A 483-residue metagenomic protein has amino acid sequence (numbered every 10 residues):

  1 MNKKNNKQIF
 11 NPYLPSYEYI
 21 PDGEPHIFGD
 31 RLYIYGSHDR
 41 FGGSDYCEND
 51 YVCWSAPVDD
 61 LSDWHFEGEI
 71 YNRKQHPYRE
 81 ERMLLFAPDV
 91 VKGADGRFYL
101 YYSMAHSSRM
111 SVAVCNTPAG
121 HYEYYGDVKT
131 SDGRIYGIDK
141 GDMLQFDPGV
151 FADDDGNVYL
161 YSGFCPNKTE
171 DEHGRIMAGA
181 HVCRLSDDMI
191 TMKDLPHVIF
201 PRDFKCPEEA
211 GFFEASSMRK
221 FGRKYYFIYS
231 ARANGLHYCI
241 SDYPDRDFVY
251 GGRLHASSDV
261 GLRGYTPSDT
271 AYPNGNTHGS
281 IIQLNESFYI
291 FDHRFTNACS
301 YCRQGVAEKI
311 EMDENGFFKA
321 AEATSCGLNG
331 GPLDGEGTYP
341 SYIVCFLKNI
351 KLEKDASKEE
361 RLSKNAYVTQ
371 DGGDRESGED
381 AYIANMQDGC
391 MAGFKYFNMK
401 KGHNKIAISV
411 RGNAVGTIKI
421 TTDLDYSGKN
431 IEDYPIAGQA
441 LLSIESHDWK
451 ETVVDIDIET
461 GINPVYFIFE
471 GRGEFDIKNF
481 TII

Functional and structural regions predicted by a protein language model:
M1-I483: Carbohydrate-active catalytic/glycan-binding domains of CAZyme proteins, especially the secreted or lumenal ectodomains
